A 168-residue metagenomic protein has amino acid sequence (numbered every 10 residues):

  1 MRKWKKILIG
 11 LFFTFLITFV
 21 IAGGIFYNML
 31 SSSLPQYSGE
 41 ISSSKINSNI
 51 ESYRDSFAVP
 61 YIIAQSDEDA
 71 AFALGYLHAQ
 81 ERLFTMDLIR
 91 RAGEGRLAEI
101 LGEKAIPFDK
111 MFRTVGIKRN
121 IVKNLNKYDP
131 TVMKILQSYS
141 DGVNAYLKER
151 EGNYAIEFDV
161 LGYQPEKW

Functional and structural regions predicted by a protein language model:
W4-I41: N-terminal type II signal-anchor transmembrane helix that functions as the membrane-insertion/stop-transfer segment
L30-I50, F57-W168: Flexible, non-catalytic peripheral segments of proteins
